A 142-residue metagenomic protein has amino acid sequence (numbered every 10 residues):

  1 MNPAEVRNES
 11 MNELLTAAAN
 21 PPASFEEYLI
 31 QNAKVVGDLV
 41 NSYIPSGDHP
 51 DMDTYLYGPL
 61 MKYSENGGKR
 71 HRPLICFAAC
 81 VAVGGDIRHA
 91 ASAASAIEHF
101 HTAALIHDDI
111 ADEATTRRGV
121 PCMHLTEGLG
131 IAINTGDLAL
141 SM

Functional and structural regions predicted by a protein language model:
M1-N2, G119: Accessible peptide chain termini
N2-G47: N-terminal amphipathic/basic leader segments beginning at the initiator methionine
N41, H49-M142: Mg2+-dependent prenyl diphosphate-binding active-site environment of isoprenoid biosynthetic enzymes
